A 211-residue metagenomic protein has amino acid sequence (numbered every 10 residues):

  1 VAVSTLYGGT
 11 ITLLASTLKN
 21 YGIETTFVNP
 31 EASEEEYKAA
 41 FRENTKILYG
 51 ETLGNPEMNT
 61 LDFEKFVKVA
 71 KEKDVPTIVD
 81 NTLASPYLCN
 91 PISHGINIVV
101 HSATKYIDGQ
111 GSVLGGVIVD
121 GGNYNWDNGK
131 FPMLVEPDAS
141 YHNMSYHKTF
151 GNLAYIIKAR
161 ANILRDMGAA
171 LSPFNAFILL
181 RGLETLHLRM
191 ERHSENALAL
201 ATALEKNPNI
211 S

Functional and structural regions predicted by a protein language model:
V1-E205: Conserved PLP-enzyme active-site core in the AAT-like
I210-S211: Conserved PLP-binding catalytic core of the aspartate aminotransferase-like
